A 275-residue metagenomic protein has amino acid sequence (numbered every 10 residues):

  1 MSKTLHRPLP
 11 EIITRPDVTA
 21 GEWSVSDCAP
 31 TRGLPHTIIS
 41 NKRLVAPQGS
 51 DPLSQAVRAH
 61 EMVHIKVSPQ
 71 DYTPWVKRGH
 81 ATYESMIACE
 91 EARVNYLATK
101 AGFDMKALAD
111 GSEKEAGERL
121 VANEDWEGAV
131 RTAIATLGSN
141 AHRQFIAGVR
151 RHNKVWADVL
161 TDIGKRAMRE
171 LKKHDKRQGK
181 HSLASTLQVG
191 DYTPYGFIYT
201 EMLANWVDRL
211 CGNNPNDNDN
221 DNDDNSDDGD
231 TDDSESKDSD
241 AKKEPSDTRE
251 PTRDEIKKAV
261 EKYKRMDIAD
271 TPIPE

Functional and structural regions predicted by a protein language model:
M1-E275: Short, functionally important secondary-structure microenvironments
